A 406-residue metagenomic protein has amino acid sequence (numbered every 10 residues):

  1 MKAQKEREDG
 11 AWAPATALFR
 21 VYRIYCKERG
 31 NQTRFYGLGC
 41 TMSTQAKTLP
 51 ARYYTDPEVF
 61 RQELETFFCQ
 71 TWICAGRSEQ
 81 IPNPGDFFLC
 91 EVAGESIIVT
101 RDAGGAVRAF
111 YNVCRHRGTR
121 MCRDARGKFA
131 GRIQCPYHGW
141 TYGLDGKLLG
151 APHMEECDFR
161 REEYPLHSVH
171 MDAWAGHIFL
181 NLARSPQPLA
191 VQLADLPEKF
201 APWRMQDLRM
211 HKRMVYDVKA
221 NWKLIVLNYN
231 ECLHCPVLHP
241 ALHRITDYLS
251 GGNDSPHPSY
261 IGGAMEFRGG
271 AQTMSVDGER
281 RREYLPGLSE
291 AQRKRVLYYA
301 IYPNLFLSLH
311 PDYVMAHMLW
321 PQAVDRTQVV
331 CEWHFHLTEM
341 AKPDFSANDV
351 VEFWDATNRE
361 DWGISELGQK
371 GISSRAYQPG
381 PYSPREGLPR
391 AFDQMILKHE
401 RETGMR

Functional and structural regions predicted by a protein language model:
K2-R7: Extreme N-terminal basic, low-complexity initiation segments that serve as generic localization/processing leaders
D9, Y22-Y25, N31: Intrinsic-disorder-associated, low-complexity terminal segments enriched in Asp/Asn/His/Tyr and depleted of Lys/Arg
L49, Y53-V92: Non-catalytic accessory segments flanking enzyme active sites
Q80-R184, A190-E198: Rieske [2Fe-2S] iron-sulfur-binding domain
N112, H177-R406: C-terminal catalytic domain of Rieske-type non-heme iron oxygenases
